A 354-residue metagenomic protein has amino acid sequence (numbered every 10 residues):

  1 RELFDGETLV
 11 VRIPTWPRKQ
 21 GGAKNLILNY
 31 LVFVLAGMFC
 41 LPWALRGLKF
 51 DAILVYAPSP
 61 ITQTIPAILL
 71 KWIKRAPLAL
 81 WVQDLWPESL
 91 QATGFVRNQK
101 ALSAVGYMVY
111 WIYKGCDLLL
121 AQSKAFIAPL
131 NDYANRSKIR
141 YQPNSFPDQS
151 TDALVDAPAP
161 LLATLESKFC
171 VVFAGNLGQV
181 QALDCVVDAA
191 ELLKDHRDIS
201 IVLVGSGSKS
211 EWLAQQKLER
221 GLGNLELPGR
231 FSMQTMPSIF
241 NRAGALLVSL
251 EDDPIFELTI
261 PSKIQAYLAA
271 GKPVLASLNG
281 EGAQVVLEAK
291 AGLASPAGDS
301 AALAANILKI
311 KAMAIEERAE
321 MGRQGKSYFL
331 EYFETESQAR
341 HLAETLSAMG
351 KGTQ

Functional and structural regions predicted by a protein language model:
K49, T62-I65, L69-I73, P77 (+1 more regions): Membrane-proximal helix-turn-helix segments that form the acceptor-binding/catalytic region of lipid-linked
D117, F240-E257, K272: Acidic donor-binding loop of glycosyltransferase active sites
A125, Q142-S145: Carbohydrate-associated surface elements
S145-L162, A182: Acidic anion/phosphate-binding donor-loop and adjacent secondary structure in glycosyltransferase catalytic cores
L162-Q181, V187-E191, V202: Conserved donor-binding/catalytic core segment of Leloir-type glycosyltransferases
V202-G205, E211-S238: Nucleotide-activated donor-binding/catalytic signature segment of Leloir-type glycosyltransferases, i.e., the conserved
A283-K309: Change "using UDP/GDP/dTDP sugars" to "using nucleotide sugars
K309, E316-E331: A short, well-ordered alpha-helix in the C-terminal region of glycosyltransferases
